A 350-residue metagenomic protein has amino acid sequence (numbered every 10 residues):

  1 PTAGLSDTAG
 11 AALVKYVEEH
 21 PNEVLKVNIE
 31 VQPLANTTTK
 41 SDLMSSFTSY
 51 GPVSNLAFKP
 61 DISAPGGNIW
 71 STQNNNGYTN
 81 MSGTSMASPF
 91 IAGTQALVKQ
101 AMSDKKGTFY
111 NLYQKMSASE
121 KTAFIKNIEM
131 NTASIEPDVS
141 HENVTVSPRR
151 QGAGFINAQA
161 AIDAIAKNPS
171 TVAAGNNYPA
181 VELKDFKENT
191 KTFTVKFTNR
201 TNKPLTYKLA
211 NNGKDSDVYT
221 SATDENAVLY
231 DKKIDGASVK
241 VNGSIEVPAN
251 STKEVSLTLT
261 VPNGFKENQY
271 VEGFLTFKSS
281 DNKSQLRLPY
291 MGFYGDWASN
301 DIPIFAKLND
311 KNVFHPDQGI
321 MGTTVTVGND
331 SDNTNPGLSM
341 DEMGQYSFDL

Functional and structural regions predicted by a protein language model:
P1, S63-H141: Hydrolase catalytic cores
P1-P60, N74: Structured lumen-facing ectodomains of secretory-pathway proteins
L43-T48, A158-N202, P303-D341: Beta-sheet-dominated interaction scaffolds and their linkers
I62, G152, K191-N199, G273-K278: Buried hydrophobic-core signal for structured, non-transmembrane domains
S117-N176, T198-Y219, K278, P289 (+1 more regions): Catalytic cores of secreted or luminal carbohydrate-active enzymes
T171-A180, T201-T258: Surface-exposed binding patches on compact interaction domains or structured appendages
K187-T194, K253, G264-F274: Short, solvent-exposed loop/turn segments enriched in Ser/Thr/Gly
P262-N300: Terminal connector regions
